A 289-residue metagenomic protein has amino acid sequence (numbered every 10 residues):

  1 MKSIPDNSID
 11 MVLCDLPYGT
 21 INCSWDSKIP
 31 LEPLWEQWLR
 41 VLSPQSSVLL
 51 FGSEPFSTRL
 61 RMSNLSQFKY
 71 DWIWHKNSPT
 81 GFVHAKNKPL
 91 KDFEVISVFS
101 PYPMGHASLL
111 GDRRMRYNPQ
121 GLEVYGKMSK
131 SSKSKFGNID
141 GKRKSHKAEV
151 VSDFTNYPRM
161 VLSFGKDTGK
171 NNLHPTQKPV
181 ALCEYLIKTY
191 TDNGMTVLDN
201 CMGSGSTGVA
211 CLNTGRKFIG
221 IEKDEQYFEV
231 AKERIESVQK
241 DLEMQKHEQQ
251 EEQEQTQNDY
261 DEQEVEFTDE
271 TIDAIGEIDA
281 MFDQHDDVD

Functional and structural regions predicted by a protein language model:
M1, F56-R59: Short, well-ordered alpha-helical microsegments
K2-D6, D10-L13, N22, M62-H285: Class I S-adenosyl-L-methionine
L16-P33, L162: Mobile active-site "lid"/loop adjacent to the S-adenosyl-L-methionine
Y18-G19, E54-S57, H75-N77: Short "lid" loop at the C-terminus of a central beta-strand within the Rossmann-like core of SAM-dependent
I29-P44: A short glycine-rich, Lys/Arg-flanked "PGG" loop and its adjoining helix->strand segment in the class I
Q37, R59-L60: A short acidic, amphipathic alpha-helical/loop segment
L42-V48, N193-G194: Short glycine-dipeptide loop
